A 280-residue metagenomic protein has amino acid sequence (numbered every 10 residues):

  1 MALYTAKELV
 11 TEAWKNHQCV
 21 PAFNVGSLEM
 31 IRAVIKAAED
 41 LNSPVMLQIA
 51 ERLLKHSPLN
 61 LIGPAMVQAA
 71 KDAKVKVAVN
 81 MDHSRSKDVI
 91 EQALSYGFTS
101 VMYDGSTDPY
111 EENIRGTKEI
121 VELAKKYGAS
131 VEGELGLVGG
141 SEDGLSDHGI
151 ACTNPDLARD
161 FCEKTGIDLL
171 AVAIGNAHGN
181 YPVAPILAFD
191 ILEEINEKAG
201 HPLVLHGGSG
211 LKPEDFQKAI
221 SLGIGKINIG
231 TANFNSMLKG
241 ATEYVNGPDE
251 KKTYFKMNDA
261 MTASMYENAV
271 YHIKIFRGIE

Functional and structural regions predicted by a protein language model:
M1-L3: Basic/polar N-terminal segments that are highly enriched at the extreme N-terminus, encompassing both cleavable
A6-N16, S27-R52, L59-K76, S84-K198 (+5 more regions): Alpha/beta enzyme core
K15, C19, G105, T253-M257: Short amphipathic alpha-helical segments at helix-loop
L205-G207: Thr-Gly-centered strand-to-loop micro-motif
T242-E280: Extended, intrinsically disordered, low-complexity segments
